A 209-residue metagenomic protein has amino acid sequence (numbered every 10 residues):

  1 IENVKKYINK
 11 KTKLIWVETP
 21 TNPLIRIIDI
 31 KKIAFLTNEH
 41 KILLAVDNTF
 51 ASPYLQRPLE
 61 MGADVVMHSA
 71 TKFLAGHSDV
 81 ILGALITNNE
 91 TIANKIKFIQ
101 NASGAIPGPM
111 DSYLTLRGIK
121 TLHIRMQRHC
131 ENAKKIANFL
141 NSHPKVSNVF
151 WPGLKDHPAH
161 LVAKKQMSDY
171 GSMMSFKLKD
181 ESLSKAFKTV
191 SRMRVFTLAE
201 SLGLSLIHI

Functional and structural regions predicted by a protein language model:
I1-K145, F150: Conserved PLP-enzyme active-site core in the AAT-like
T87, G118, G171, G203-L204: Glycine-centered flexibility motif
K134-R194, L198-G203: Conserved small-domain helix->loop->beta segment predominantly found in fold-type I
I207-I209: Conserved small/polar residues in nucleotide/adenosyl-binding loops
